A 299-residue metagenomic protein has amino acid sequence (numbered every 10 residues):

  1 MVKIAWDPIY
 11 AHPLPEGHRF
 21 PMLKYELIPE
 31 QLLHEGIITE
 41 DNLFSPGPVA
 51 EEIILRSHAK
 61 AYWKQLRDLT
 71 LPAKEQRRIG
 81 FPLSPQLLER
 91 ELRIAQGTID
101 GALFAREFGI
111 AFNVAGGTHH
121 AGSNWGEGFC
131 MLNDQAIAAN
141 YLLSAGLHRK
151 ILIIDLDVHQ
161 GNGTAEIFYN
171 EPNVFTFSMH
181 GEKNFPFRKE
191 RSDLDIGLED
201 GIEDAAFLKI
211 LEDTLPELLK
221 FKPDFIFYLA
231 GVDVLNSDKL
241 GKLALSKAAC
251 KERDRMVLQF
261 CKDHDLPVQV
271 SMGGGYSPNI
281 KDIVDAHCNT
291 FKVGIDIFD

Functional and structural regions predicted by a protein language model:
V2-A136: Metal-dependent C-N hydrolase catalytic cores
A73-D299: A general "terminal functional-core" signal
